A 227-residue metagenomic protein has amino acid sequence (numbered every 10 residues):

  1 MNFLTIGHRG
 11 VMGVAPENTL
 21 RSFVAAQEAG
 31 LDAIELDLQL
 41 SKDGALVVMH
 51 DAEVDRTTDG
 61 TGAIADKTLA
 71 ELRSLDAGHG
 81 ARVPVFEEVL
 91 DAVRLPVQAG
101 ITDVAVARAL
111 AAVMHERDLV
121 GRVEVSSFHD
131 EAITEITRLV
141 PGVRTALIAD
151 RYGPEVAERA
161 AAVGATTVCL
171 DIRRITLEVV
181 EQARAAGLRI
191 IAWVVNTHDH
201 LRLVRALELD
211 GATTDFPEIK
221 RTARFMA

Functional and structural regions predicted by a protein language model:
M1-A227: Phosphate-group recognition and catalysis centered on beta-loop-alpha active-site segments
